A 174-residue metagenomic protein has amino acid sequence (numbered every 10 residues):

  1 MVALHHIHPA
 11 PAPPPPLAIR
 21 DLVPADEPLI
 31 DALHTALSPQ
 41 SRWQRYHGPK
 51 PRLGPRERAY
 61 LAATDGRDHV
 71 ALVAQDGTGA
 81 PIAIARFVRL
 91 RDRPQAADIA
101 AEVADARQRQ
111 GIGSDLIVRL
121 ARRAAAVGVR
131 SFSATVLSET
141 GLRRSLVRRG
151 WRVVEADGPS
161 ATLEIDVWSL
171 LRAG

Functional and structural regions predicted by a protein language model:
M1-P14: Short acidic N-proximal helix/loop "leader" segments that mark the beginning of a domain or an inter-domain linker
L17-A32: A short beta-loop-alpha structural element at the N-terminal edge of CoA-dependent acyl/N-acetyltransferase catalytic
Q44-Q95: Acetyl-CoA-dependent GNAT
Q75, V88-R91, A100-R109: A short, internal acetyl-CoA/4′-phosphopantetheine-binding micro-motif in the GNAT/acyltransferase core
R109-A126, R148: Conserved acetyl-CoA-binding loop-helix of GNAT-fold acetyltransferases
R123-L137: Conserved GNAT acetyl-CoA-binding A-motif
G150-A156: Short secondary-structure junctions
D157-G174: C-terminal "cap" of GNAT-fold acetyltransferases
